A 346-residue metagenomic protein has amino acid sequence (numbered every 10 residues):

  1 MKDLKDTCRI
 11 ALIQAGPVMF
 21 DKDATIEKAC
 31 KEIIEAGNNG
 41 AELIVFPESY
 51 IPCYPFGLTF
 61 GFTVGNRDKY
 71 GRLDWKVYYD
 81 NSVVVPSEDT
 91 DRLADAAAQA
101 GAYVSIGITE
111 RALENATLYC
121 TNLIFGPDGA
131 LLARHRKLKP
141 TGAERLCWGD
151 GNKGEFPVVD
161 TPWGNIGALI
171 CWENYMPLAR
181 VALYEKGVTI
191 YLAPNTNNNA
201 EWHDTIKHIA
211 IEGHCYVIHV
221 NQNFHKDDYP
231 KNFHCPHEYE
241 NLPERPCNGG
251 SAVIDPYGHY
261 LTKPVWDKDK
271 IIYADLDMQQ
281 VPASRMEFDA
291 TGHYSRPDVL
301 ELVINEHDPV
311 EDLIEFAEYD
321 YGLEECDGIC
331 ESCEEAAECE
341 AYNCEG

Functional and structural regions predicted by a protein language model:
M1-L43: N-terminal glycine-/serine-/threonine-rich phosphate-binding loop
D3, V84-D91, D95-G101, E110-T189 (+3 more regions): Active-site catalytic loop in hydrolytic enzyme cores
G16, Y50, T109-E110, Y175 (+3 more regions): Catalytic metal-binding/acid-base residues of hydrolase active sites
K22, I34-P127, N197-N199, H203-G213: Cys-nucleophile CN-hydrolase/nitrilase-fold catalytic domain and related Cys-dependent amidase chemistry that acts on
P52, T59, L123, H135-K139 (+1 more regions): Short beta->alpha transition motifs characteristic of CBS
S105, G167, Y216-I218: Structural detector of well-ordered beta-strand residues that form the stable sheet scaffold of enzyme domains
I106-G107, T121-I124, P157, H219 (+2 more regions): Short beta-strand scaffold segments in enzyme catalytic cores
Q222-G346: C-terminal beta-strand edge segments of enzyme domains
